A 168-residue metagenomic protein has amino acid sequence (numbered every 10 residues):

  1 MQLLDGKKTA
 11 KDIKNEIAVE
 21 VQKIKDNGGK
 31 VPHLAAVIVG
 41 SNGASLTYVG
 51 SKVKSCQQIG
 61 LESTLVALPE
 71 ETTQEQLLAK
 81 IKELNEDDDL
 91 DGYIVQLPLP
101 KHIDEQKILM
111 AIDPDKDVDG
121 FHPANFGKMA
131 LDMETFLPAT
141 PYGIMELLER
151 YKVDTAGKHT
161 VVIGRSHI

Functional and structural regions predicted by a protein language model:
M1-G28: Positively charged, low-complexity intrinsically disordered leader regions
M1-K7, V31-V37, I59-T64: Generic N-terminal amphipathic, Lys/Arg-enriched alpha-helix
L4, K8, D12, T47 (+4 more regions): Conserved active-site and cofactor/substrate-binding residues in soluble primary-metabolism enzymes
Q22-V31, E83-D88, D154-T155: Glycine-rich phosphate/diphosphate-binding loops that line cofactor/substrate pockets in enzymes
I24-L34, S41-Q58: N-terminal glycine-rich anion-binding loops that anchor highly charged ligand groups
I38, I94-P98, I163: Short beta-strand segments
V39-V53, T135-I168: Glycine-rich phosphate/diphosphate-binding loop of Rossmann-like nucleotide-binding domains
G60-E62, V66-L137: Phosphate/diphosphate ligand-binding glycine-rich loop within oxidoreductases
